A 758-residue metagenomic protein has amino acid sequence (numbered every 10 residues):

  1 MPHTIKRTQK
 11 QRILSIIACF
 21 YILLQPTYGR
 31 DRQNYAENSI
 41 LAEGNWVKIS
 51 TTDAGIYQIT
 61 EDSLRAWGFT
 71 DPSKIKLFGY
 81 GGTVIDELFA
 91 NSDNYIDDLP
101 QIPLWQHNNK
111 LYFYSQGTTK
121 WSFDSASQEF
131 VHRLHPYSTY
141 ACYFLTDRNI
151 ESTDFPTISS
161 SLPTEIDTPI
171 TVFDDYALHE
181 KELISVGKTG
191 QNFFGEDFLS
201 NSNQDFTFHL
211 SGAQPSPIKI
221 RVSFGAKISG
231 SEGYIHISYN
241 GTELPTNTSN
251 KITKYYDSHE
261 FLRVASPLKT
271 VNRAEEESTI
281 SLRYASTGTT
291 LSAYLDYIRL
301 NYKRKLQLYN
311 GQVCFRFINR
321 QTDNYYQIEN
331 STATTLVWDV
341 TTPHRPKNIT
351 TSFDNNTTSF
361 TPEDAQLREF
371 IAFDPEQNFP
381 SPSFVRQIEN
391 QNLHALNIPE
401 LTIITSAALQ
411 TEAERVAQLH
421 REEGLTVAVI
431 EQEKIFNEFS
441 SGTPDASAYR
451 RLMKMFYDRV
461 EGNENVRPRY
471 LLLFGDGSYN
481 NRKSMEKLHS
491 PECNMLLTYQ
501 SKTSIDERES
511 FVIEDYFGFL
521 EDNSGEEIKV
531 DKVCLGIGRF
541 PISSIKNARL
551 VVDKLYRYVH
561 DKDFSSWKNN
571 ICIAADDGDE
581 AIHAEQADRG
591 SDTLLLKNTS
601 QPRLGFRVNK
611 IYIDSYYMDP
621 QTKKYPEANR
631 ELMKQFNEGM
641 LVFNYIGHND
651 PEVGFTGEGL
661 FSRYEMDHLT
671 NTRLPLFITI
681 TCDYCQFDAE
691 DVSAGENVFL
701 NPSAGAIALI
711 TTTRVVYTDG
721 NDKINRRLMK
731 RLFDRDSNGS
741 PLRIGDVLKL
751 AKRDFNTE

Functional and structural regions predicted by a protein language model:
M1-R32, I710: Bacterial Sec-dependent N-terminal signal peptides
R30-E758: Cysteine-dependent hydrolase recognition
